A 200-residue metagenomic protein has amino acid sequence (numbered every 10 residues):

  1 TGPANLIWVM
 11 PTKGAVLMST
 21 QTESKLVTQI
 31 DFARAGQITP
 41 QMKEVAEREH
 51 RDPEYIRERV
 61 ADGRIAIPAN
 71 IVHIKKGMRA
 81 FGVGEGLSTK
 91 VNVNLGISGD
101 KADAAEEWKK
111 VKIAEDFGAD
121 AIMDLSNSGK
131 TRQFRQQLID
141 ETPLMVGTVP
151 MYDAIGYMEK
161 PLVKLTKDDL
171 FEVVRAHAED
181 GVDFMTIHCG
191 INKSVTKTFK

Functional and structural regions predicted by a protein language model:
V16-E23: An N-terminal assembly and electron-transfer interface module characteristic of large anaerobic redox and radical
T20, T28, F32, Q37-K200: Alpha/beta enzyme core
